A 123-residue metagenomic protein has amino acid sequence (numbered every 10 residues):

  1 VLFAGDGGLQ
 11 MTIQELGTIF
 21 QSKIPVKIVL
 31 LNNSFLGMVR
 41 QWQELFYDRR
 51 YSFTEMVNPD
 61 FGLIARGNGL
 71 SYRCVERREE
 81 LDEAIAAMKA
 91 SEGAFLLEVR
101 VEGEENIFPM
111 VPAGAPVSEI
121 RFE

Functional and structural regions predicted by a protein language model:
V1-E123: Thiamine diphosphate
